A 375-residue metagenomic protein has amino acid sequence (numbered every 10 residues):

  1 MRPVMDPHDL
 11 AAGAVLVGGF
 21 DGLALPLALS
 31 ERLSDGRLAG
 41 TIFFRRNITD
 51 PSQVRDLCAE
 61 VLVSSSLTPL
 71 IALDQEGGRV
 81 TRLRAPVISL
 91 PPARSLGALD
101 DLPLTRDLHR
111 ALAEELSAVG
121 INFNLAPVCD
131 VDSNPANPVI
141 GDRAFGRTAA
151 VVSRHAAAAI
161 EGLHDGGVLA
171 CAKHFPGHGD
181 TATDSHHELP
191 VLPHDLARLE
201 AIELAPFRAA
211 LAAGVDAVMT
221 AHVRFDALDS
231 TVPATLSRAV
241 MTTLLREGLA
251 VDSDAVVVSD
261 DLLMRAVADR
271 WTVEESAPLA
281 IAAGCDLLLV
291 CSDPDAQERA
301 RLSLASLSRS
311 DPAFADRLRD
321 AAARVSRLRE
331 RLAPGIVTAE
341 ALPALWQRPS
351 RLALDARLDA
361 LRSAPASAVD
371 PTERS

Functional and structural regions predicted by a protein language model:
M1-G36, A268-S375: Preference for extracellular/luminal or secreted protein segments
P7-H8, G19, R46-S64, P69 (+2 more regions): Second-shell residues forming the walls of enzyme active-site clefts
R32-F44, A111-A113, A118-F123: Catalytic domains of carbohydrate-active enzymes, especially glycoside hydrolases
F44-N47, S95-L102, D142-T148, S230-T231 (+1 more regions): Second-shell loop/turn segments in exported
T49-L57, G97-E114, G146-R154, A197-I202: Glycine-rich anion/phosphate-binding loops
R84-A98, N134-F145, H186-H187: Surface-exposed, active-site-proximal loop segments in enzymatic domains
V119-P135: Active-site groove signature of glycoside hydrolases
